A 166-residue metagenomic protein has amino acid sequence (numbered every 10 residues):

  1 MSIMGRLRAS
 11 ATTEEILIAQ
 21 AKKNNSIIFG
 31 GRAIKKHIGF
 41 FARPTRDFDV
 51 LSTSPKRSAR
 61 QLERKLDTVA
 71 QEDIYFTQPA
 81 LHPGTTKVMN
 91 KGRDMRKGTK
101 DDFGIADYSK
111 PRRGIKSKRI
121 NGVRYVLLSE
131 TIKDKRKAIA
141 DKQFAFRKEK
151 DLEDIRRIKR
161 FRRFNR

Functional and structural regions predicted by a protein language model:
M1-F29, L152, R156, R160-R166: Helical scaffold of the NTase/Pol beta-like nucleotidyltransferase catalytic core
G5-R6, P44, K65-D67, Q71-Y75 (+2 more regions): Short linear motifs embedded in intrinsically disordered, charge-biased segments
E14-K56: Active-site nucleotide-donor binding segment shared across nucleotidyl transfer reactions
L17-A21, L62-A70: Hydrophobic, Leu/Ile/Phe/Ala-enriched alpha-helical segments that form helix-helix packing faces
R32, S54, S109-R112, R124-S129: Residues at the C-termini of beta-strands that transition into short coil/loop
K56-L62: Short, conserved charged micro-motifs
L66-I115: Conserved catalytic core of two-metal-ion nucleotidyltransferases
G114-K150: Phosphate-handling catalytic interfaces
